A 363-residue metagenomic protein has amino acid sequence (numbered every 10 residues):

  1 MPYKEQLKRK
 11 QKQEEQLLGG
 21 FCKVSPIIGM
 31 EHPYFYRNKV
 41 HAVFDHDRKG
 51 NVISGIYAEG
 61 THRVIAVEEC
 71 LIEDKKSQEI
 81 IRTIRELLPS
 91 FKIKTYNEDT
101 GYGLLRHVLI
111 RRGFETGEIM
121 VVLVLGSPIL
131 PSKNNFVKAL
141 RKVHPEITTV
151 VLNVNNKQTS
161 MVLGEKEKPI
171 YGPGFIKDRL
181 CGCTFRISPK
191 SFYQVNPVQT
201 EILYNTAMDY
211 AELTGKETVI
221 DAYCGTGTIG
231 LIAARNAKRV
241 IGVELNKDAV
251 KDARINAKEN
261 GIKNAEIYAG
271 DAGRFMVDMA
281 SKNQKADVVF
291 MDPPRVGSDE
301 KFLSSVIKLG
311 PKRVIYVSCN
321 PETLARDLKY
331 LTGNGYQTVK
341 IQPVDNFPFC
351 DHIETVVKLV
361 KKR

Functional and structural regions predicted by a protein language model:
M1-T95, E115, L130: Extended interfacial segments that mediate partner engagement and assembly in macromolecular machines
E15, R85, P89, L109 (+2 more regions): Generic structural signal for well-ordered alpha-helical scaffold segments
P26-P33, E98-D99, H107, R111 (+1 more regions): Short, solvent-exposed loop/turn elements at beta->coil junctions and helix N-caps that rim active or binding pockets
H32-R37, H46-R48, T100-Y102, I170 (+1 more regions): A short catalytic or substrate-binding loop motif that flags glycine-/basic-rich loops and adjacent residues that bind
N38, G117-I119, K216-E217: Nucleotide donor/acceptor-binding cores
D45, I110, G117-G126, T184-S188: Short, aliphatic-rich beta-strand segments
G55-E59, V122-V124, A253: Short, acidic/hydrophobic/Gly-rich beta-strand patch recurrent on exposed beta strands that often constitutes part
S132-N134, K138-R363: Rossmann-like S-adenosyl-L-methionine
